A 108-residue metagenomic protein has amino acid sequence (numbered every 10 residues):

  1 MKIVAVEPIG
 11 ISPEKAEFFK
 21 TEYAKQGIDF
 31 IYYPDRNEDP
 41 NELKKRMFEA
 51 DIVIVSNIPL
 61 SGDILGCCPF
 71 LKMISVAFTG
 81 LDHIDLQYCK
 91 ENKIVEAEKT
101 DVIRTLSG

Functional and structural regions predicted by a protein language model:
M1-A50: N-terminal glycine-/charge-rich "phosphate-binding" loop or analogous flexible N-terminal tail
D51-G108: Phosphate/diphosphate ligand-binding glycine-rich loop within oxidoreductases
